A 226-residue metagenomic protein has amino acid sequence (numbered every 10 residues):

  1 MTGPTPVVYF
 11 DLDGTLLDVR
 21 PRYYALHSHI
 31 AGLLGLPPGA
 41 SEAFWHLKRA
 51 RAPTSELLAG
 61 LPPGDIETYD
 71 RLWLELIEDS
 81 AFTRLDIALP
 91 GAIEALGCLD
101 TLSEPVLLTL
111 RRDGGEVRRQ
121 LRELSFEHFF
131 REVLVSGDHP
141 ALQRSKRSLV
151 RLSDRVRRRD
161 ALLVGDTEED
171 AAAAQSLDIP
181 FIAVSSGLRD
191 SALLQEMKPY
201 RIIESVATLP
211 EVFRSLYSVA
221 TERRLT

Functional and structural regions predicted by a protein language model:
M1-F10, V219-T226: Non-catalytic pre-domain segments flanking phosphatase-related domains
T2-G3, T101-S103, D154-D160, L216-A220: Glycine-rich phosphate-binding loop signature in dinucleotide/nucleotide-binding domains
G3-P90, E94, D100-T101: N-terminal helical cap/lid subdomain that shapes the substrate entry/recognition surface in HAD-like hydrolases
P37, E127-R131, Y200-I203: Conserved H-loop
A92-L121: Substrate-recognition element of Asp-dependent hydrolases with the DxDx(T/V) motif
I93-T101, S153-D154, A171-S176: Surface-exposed amphipathic alpha-helices with a cationic face
D113-L162, E168-A172, L193: Substrate-recognition "cap/lid" segment bordering the active-site pocket of phosphatases
L163-I202: Acidic, Mg2+-coordinating phosphoryl-transfer loop and its flanking beta/alpha structural elements, shared across
